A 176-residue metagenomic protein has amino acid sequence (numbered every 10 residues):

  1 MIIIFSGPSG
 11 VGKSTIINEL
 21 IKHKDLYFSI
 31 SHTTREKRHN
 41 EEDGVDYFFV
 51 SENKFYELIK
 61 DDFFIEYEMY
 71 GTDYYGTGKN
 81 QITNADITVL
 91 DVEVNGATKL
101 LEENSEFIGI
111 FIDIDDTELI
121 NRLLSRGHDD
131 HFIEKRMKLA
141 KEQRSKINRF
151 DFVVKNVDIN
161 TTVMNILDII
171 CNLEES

Functional and structural regions predicted by a protein language model:
F5: Hydrophobic anchor at the beta1->P-loop junction of P-loop NTPases
P8: P-loop (Walker A) phosphate-binding loop of NTP-binding proteins
K13: Conserved lysine of the Walker
I16-I17: Post-Walker A alpha-helix
K22-I30: Post-Walker A helix-loop "phosphate-sensing" segment adjacent to the P-loop in P-loop NTPases
T33-T88, N95: ATP-dependent small-molecule kinase phosphotransfer cores that center on conserved nucleotide phosphate-binding segments
V89-E93, E102-R126, K155: Conserved phosphate-donor/acceptor-positioning beta-strand/loop module used by diverse small-molecule
H128-I169: Small-molecule kinase domains that catalyze NTP-dependent phosphoryl transfer to phosphate-bearing small molecules
